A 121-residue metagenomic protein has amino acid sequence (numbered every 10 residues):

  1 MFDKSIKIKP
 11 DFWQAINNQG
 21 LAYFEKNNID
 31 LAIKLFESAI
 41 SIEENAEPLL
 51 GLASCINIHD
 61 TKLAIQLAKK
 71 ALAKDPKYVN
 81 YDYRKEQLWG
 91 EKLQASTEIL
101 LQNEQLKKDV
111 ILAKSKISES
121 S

Functional and structural regions predicted by a protein language model:
I8, E25, N57-I58: Register position in tetratricopeptide repeats
K9-D11, I42: Inter-repeat boundary and helix-capping residues of tandem alpha-helical solenoids
W13-Q14, E47: Start-of-helix register in tetratricopeptide repeats
N18, G51-L52, Q87: Canonical tetratricopeptide repeat
A22, C55, L88-E91: TPR/TPR-like alpha-solenoid repeats
K34-N80, Q102-L106: TPR/TPR-like (Sel1-like) alpha-helical repeat modules
K70-S121: Terminal, low-structured helical/coil segments at or just beyond the last alpha-helical repeat
